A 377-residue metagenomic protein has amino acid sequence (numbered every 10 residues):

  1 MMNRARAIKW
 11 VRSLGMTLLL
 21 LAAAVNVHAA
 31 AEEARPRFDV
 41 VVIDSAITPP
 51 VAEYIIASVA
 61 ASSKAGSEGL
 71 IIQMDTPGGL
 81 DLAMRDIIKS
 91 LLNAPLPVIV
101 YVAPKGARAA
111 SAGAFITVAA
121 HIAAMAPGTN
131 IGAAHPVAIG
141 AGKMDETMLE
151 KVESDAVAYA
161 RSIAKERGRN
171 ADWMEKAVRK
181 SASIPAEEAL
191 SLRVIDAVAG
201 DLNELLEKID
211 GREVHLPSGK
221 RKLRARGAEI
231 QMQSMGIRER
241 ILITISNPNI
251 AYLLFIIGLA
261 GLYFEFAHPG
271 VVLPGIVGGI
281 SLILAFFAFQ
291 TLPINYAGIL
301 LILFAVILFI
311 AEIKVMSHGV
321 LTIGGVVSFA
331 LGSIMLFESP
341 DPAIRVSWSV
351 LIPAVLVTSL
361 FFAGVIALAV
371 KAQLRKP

Functional and structural regions predicted by a protein language model:
M2-G15: Bacterial N-terminal signal peptides that target proteins for export
S13-N26: Bacterial N-terminal signal peptides
H28-L242: Soluble extramembrane regions of membrane proteins in the secretory/endomembrane system
M148, V152-D155, G278, G325 (+1 more regions): Short acidic-hydrophobic sequence patches enriched in Asp/Glu that either
L192, A197-L300, V306: Non-cytosolic juxtamembrane linkers/loops that tether extracellular or periplasmic domains to nearby transmembrane
L284, F289-P377: Hydrophobic, low-charge alpha-helical segments
